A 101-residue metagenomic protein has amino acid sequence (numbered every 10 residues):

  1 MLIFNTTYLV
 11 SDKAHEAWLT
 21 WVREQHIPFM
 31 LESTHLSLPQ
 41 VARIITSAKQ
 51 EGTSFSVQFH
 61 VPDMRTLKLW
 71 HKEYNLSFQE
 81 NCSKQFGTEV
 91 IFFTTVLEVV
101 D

Functional and structural regions predicted by a protein language model:
M1-I3, L38, I91: A residue-level signal for beta-strand positions that form part of recognition/binding surfaces within mature
L2-L9, V41-E73: Short, well-ordered beta-strand segments in beta-rich or mixed alpha/beta enzyme and ligand-binding folds
D12-A14, D63-R65, V100: Residues that cap or initiate secondary-structure elements
A14-V41, S77-N81: Short amphipathic alpha-helical segments
W18-W21, S33-H35, T53-S54, W70-K72 (+2 more regions): Surface-exposed beta-strand edges and their flanking turn/coil or helix-capping segments
P28-T34, T46, D63-L67, N81-F86: Glycine-rich loops and low-complexity Gly/Arg-rich segments that provide flexible linkers or classic glycine-based
Q40-T53, E80-D101: Glycine-rich beta-strand-turn "strand-cap" elements at beta-sheet edges
